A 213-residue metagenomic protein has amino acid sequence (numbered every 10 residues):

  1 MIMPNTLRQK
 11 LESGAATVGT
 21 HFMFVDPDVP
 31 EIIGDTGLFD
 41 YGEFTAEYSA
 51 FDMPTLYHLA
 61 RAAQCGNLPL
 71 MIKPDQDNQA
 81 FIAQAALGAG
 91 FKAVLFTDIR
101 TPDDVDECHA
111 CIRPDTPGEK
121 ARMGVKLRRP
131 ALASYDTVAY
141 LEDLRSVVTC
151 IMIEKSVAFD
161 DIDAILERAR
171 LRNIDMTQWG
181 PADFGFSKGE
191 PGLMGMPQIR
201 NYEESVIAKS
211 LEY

Functional and structural regions predicted by a protein language model:
M1-H21, L132-R145: N-terminal amphipathic alpha-helix/helix-capping segment at the start of soluble metabolic enzymes
K10, I33-T36, L59, A63 (+4 more regions): Generic structural signal for hydrophobic
A16-F22, G42-F44, L70-P74, V94-F96 (+3 more regions): Hydrophobic faces of well-ordered beta-strands that scaffold small-molecule active sites in alpha/beta enzyme cores
F22-T36, Q76-A85, V157-R170: Short, acidic/polar
D26-V29, A50-F51, Q64-V105: Active-site beta->alpha loop and helix N-cap motifs at the rims of alpha/beta catalytic domains
V29-H58, W179-P197: Glycine-rich, proline-tolerant flexible connector loops at the mouths of alpha/beta enzymes
M53-Q79, Q84, I112-E119, Y140-R145 (+1 more regions): Alpha-helix-loop-beta-strand connector modules within alpha/beta enzyme cores
F91-N173, P181-F186: Conserved anion-binding
